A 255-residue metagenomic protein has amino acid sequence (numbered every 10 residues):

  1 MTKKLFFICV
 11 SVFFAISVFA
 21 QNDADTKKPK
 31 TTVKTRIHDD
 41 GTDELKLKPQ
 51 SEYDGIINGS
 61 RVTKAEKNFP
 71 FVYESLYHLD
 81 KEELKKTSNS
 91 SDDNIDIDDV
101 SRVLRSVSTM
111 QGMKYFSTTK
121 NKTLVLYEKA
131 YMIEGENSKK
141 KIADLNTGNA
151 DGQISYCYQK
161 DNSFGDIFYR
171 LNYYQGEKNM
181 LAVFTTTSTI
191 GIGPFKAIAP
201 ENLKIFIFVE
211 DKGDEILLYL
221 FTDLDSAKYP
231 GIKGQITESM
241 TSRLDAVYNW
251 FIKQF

Functional and structural regions predicted by a protein language model:
M1-L5: Positively charged n-region of N-terminal signal peptides that target proteins for export
N22-K160: Hydrophobic ligand-binding cavity/cleft-lining segments
K160, Q175, F184-S188, G213 (+1 more regions): A mature extracytoplasmic/lumenal domain signature
Y169-F206: Hydrophobic-ligand binding "helix-grip"
G193-I198, L224-R243: A short acidic/glycine-rich loop-to-helix N-cap element
I205-Q235: A short, solvent-exposed beta-edge/loop patch
